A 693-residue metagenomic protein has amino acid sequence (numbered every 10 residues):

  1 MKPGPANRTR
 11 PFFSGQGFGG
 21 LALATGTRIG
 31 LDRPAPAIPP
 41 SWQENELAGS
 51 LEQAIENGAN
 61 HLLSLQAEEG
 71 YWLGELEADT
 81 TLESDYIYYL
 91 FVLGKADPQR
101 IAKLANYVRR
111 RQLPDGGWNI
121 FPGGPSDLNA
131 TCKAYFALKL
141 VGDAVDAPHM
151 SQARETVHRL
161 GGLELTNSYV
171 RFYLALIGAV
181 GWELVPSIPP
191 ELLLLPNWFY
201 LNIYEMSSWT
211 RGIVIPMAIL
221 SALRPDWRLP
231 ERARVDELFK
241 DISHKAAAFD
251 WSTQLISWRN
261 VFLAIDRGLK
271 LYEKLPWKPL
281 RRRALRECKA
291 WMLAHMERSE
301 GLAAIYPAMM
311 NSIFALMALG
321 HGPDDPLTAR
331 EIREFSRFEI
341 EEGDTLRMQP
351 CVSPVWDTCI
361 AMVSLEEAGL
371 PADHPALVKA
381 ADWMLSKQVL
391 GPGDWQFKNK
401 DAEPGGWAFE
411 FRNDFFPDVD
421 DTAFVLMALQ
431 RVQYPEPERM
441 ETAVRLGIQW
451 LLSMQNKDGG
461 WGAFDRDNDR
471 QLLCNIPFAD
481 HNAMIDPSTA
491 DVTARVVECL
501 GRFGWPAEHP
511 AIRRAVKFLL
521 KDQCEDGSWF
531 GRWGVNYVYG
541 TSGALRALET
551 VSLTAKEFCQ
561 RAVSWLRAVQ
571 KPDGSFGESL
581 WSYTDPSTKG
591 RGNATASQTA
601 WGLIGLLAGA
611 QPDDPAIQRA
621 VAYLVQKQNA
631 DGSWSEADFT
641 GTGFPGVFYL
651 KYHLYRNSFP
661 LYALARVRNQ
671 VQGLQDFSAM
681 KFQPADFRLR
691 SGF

Functional and structural regions predicted by a protein language model:
M1-F693: Preference for long, amphipathic alpha-helical scaffolds in soluble/luminal domains and all-alpha bundles
